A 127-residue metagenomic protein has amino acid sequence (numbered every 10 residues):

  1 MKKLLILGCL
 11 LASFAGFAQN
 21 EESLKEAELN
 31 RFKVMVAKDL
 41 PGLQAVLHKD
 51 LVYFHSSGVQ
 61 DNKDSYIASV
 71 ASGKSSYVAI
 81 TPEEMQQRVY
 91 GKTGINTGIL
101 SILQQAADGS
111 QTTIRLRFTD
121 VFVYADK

Functional and structural regions predicted by a protein language model:
L4-L7, Q19-A45, D50-K127: A beta-strand edge to alpha-helix "cap/lid" segment located at domain peripheries
L10: Acidic/polar active-site rim loop that often engages polyanionic ligands
S13-A15: N-terminal signal peptide c-region/cleavage motif recognized by signal peptidases
